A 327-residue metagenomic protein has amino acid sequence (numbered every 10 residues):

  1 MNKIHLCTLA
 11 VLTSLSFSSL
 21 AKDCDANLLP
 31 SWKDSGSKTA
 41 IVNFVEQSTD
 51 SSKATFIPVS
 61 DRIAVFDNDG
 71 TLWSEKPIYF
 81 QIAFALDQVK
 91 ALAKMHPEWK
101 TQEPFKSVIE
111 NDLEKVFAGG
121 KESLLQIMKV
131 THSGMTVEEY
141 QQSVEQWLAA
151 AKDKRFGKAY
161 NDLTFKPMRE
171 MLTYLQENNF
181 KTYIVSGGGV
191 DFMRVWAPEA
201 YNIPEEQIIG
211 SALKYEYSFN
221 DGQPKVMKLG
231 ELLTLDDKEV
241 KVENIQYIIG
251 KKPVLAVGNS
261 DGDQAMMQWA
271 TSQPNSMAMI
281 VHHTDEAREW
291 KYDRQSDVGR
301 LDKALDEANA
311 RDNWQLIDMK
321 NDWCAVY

Functional and structural regions predicted by a protein language model:
M1-C7: Bacterial N-terminal signal peptides that target proteins for export
T8-T13: Hydrophobic helical h-region of N-terminal Sec-dependent signal peptides in bacterial secretory/periplasmic proteins
S16-S18: N-terminal signal peptide c-region/cleavage motif recognized by signal peptidases
A21-W32, G36-V42, E46, D61 (+1 more regions): C-terminal cap/substrate-recognition subdomain and adjoining C-terminal extension of metal-dependent phosphatase-like
A54-P58: Short loop/turn motifs at secondary-structure junctions and domain boundaries
V59-P77, M267: Asp-based phosphoryl-transfer active-site loop
E75-I78, A83-L86, V195-W196, W269: Short, solvent-exposed loop/turn and secondary-structure capping segments
I78, A83-D162, K166: A metal-dependent, Asp-based hydrolase signature
